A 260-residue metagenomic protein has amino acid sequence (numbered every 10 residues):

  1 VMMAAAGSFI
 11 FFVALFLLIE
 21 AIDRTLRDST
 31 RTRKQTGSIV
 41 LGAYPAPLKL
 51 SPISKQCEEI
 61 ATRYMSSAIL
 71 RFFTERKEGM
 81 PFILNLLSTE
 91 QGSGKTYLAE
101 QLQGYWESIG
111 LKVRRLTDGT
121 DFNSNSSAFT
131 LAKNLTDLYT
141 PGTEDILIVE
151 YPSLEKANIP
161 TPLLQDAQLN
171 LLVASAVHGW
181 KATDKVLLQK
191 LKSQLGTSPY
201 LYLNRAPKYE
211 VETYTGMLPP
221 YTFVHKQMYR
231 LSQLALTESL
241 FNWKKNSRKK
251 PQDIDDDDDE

Functional and structural regions predicted by a protein language model:
V1-M3, N158-I159: Short, composition-biased local secondary-structure segments
M2-K112, L116-F129, H178-E260: Short boundary/hinge segments that flank catalytic cores
F11-F12, G142-T143, N170: Generic signal for short, ordered secondary-structure residues within or immediately flanking folded domains
R114-D166: Switch II (G3) loop of P-loop NTPases
I146, L169-L172, Y200: Well-ordered beta-strand positions
S153-K156, A167-K185: Conserved Switch II/interswitch segment of TRAFAC-class P-loop GTPases
